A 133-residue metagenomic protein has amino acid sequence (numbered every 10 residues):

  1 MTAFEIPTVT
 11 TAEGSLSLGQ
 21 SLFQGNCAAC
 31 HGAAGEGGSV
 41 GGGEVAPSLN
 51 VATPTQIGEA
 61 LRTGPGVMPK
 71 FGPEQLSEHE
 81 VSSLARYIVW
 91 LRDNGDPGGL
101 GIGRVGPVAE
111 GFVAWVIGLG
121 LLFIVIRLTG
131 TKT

Functional and structural regions predicted by a protein language model:
M1, A34, V40-D96: Extracytoplasmic electron-transfer domains, predominantly the class I c-type cytochrome c fold
M1-E5, P73-G130: C-terminal capping alpha-helices of c-type cytochrome domains
T2-P7, A12-S15, Q20-V45, W90-G98 (+1 more regions): Periplasmic/extracellular electron-transfer cofactor-ligation site, primarily the c-type cytochrome heme-c attachment
Q20-Q24, V51, T55, V105-V108: Sequence context surrounding c-type heme c attachment/ligation sites in exported
